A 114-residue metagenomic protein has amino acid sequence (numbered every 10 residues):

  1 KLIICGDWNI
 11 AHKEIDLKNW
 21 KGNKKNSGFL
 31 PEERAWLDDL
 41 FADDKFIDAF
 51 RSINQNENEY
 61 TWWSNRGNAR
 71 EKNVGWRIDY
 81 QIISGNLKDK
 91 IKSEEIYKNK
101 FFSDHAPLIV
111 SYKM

Functional and structural regions predicted by a protein language model:
K1-V74, I78: Metal-dependent phosphoesterases centered on the DNase I-like endonuclease/exonuclease/phosphatase
D16, K92, D104: Short acidic, gly/pro-rich beta-turn/loop elements at beta-sheet edges and active-site/ligand-binding grooves
R51, S93-I96: Hydrophobic/anchoring residues in structured secondary elements
I82: Hydrophobic alpha-helical positions that pack around
L87-K90: Short helix-loop capping/hinge motifs at secondary-structure junctions, enriched in acidic/polar residues
E95-M114: Surface polyanion/phosphate-binding segment centered on an Asp-His-Pro turn
